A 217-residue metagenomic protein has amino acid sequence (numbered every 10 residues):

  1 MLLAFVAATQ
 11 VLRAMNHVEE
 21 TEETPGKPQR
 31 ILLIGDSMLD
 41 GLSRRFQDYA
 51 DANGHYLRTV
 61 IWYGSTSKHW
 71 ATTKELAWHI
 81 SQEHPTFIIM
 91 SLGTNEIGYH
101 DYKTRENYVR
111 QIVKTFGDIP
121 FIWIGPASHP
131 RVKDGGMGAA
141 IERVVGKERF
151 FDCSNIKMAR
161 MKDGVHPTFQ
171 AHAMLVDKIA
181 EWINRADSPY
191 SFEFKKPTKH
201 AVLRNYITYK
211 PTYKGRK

Functional and structural regions predicted by a protein language model:
L2-L3, A7-S65, E75-H84: Serine-esterase "nucleophile elbow" of acetyl-processing enzymes
A71-K217: Alpha-helical cap/lid subdomain in secreted, periplasmic, or secretory-pathway luminal O-acyl-processing enzymes
